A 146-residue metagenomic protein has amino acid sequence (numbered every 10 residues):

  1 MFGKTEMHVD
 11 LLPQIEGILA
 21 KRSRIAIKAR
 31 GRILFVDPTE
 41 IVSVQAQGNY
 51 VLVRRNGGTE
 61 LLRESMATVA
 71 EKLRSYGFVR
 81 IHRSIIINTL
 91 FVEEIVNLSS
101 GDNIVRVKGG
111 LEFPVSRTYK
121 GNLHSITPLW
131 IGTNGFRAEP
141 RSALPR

Functional and structural regions predicted by a protein language model:
F2-R146: Basic, polyanion-interacting recognition surfaces, primarily in bacterial LytTR/OmpR-type DNA-binding effector domains
